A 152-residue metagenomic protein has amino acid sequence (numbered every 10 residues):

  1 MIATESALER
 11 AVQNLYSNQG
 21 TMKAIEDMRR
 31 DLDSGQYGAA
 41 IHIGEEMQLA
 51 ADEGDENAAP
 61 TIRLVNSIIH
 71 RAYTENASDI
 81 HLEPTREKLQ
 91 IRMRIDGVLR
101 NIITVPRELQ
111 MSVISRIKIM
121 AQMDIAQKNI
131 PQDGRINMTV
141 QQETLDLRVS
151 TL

Functional and structural regions predicted by a protein language model:
M1-L152: N-terminal, intrinsically disordered, highly charged
